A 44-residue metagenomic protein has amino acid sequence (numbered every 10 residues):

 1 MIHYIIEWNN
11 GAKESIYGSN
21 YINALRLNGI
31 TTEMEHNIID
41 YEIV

Functional and structural regions predicted by a protein language model:
M1, G18, E35-I39: A broad structural signal for short, well-ordered beta-strand segments within beta-sheet-rich domains
M1-A12: Short aromatic-glycine-(Arg/Gly/Cys) micro-motifs in beta-strand/loop hairpins
I2, I16, L27: Residue-level detector of functional hotspots within protein domains
N10-Y21: A short, exposed loop/beta-hairpin motif centered on an aromatic-Gly-Thr core
Y21-T31: Short, surface-exposed linear segments at secondary-structure transitions and domain or protein termini
G29-V44: Short, mixed-charge low-complexity intrinsically disordered segments
